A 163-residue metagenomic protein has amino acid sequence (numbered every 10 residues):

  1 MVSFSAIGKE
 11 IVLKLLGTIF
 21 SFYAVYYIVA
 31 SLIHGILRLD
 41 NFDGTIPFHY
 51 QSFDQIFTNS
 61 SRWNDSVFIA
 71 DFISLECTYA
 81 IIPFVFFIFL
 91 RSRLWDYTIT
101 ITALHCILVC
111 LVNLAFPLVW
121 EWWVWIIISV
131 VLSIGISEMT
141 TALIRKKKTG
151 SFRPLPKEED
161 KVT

Functional and structural regions predicted by a protein language model:
M1-L39: Cytosolic juxtamembrane helix and N-cap/initiation of the first transmembrane helix
M1-S3, K147-T163: Non-transmembrane, juxtamembrane loop and terminal tail segments of multi-pass eukaryotic membrane proteins
V2-L13, T45-S74, V109-E121: Juxtamembrane membrane-interface segments at transmembrane-helix boundaries in membrane proteins
L16-L32, A70-I82, Y97-L111, W123-M139: Hydrophobic alpha-helical cores of multi-pass transmembrane domains in eukaryotic membrane proteins
V29-R38, F87, N113, S137-R145: Membrane-water interface at transmembrane helix exits
I36-T58, K148-P156: Interhelical loop segments of eukaryotic multi-pass membrane proteins
I81-R93: Juxtamembrane helix-break-helix junctions at the cytosolic face of small multi-pass alpha-helical membrane proteins
A115-W125, A142-F152: A cytosolic-side transmembrane-helix exit/cap motif
